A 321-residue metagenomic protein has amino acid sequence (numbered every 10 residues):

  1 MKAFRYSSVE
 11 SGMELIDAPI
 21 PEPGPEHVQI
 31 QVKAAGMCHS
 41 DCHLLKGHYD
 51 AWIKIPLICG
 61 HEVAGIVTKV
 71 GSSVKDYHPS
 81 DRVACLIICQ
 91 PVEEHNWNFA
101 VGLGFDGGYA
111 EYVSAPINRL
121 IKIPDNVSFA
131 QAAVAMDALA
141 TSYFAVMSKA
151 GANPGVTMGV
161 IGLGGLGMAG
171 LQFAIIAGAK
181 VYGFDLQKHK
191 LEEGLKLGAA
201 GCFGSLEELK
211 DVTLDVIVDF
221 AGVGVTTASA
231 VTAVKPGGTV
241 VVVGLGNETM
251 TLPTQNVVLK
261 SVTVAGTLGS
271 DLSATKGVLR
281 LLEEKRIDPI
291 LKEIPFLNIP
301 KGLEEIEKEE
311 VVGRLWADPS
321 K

Functional and structural regions predicted by a protein language model:
P19-A35, H48-C89, D106, P124-V127: Glycine-rich beta-strand-centered segment in the early N-terminal region that forms part of a ligand/cofactor-binding
C38, L86-I121, D125: Cysteine-cluster motifs in flexible loop/terminal segments that predominantly coordinate metals
R82, D125-E207, D211: Mid-domain Rossmann-like dinucleotide-binding core that forms the NAD(H)/NADP(H) cofactor-binding site
A150, Y182, K188-T263: Glycine-rich cofactor phosphate-binding loops and adjacent beta1-alpha1 units of small-molecule cofactor enzyme domains
A228, T275-K321: C-terminal hydrophobic helical "lid"/dimerization subdomain of Rossmann-like NAD(P)H-dependent oxidoreductases
T239, L252-L291: Rossmann-fold dehydrogenase core element
